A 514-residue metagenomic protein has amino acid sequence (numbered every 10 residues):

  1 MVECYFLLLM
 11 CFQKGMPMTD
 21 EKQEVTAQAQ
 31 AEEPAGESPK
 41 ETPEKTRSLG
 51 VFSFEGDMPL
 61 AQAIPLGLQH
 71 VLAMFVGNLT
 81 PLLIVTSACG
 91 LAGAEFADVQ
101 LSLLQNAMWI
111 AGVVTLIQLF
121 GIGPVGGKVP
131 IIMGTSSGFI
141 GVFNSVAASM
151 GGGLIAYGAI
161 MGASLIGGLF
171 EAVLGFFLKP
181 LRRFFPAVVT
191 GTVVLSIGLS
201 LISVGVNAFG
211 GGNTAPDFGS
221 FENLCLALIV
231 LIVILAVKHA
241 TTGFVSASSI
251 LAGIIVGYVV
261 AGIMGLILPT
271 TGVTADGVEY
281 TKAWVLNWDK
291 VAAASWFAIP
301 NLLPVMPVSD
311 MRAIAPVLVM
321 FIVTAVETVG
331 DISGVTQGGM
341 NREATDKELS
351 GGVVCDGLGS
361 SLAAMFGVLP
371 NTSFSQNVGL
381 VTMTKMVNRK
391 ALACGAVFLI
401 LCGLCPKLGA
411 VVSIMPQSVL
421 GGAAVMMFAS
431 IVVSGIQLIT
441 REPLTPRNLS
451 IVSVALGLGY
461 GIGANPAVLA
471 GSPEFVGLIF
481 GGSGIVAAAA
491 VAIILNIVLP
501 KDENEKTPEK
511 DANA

Functional and structural regions predicted by a protein language model:
M1-P17: Short, Lys/Arg-enriched N-terminal segments with co-localized hydrophobic residues within the first ~10-30 amino acids
T19-A61, I84-A94, D98-L101, V125 (+3 more regions): Transmembrane alpha-helical segments and their short flanking loops that form helix-hairpins/helix-helix interfaces
L60, T86-K128, A315-R389: Membrane-embedded helical hairpins/re-entrant loop segments and their flanking transmembrane helices within multi-pass
A63-A227, K407-L408, I414, S418 (+3 more regions): Early transmembrane hairpin of solute transport permeases
L66-M74, L79, I110-L119, G141-V146 (+10 more regions): Hydrophobic core segments of alpha-helical transmembrane domains in multi-pass membrane transport and ion-translocation
G93, D98-S102, E222, I232-A298 (+4 more regions): Flexible hinge motifs at transmembrane-helix junctions and intramembrane kinks/re-entrant loops in multi-pass membrane
V114-G126, F170-R183, I232-G243, I332-G338 (+2 more regions): C-terminal ends of transmembrane helices
E222-C225, M306-I314, E343-G352, M386-K390 (+2 more regions): Membrane-interfacial loop-to-helix junctions in multi-pass transporters
